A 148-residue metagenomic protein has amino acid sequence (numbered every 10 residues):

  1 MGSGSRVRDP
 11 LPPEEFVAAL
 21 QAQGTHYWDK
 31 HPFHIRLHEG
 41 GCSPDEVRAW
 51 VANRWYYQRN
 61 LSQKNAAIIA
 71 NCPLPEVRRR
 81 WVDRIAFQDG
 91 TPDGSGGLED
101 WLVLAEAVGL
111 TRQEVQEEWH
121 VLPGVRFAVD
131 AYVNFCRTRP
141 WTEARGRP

Functional and structural regions predicted by a protein language model:
G2-H34: Acidic, low-complexity proline/glycine-rich segments
S3-S5, S43, S62, S95 (+1 more regions): Generic serine detector
A18-D29, L37-C72, G90-D93, G146-P148: Alpha-helical bundle segments that constitute or directly flank the non-heme di-iron/ferroxidase center
P32-L37, F135: Conserved catalytic-core motifs characterized by acidic clusters
R79-P148: Active-site-proximal alpha-helical scaffolds that flank and shape metal-associated catalytic sites
